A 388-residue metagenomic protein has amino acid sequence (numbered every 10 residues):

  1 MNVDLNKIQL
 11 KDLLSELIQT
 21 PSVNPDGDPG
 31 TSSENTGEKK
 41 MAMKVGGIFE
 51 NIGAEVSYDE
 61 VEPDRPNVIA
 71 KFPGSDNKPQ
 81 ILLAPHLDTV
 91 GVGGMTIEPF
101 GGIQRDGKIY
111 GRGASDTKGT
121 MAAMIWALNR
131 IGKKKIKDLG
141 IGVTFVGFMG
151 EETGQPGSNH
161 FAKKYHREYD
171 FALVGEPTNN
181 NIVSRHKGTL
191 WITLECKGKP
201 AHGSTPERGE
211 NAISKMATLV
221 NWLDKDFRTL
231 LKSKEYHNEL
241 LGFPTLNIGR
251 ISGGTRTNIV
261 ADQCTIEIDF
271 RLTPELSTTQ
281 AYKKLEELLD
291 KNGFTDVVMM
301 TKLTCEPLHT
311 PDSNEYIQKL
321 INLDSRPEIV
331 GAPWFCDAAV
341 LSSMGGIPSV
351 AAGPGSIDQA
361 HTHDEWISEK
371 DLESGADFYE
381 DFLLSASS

Functional and structural regions predicted by a protein language model:
N2-L5, K40, S57-E62, S184 (+1 more regions): Metal-dependent amide/peptide-bond hydrolase catalytic core, centered on the "pita-bread" metallohydrolase fold
N2-L82, H86-V92, Q263-E267, E369-D371: N-terminal helical capping/dimerization or prosegment-like subdomains of hydrolases acting on amide or phosphate bonds
D59, R112, V146-F148, A332: Structural motif
K78-T144: Active-site metal-coordination/substrate-binding segment of hydrolases, especially metallo-dependent peptidases
Q80-L82, I109, D170-V174, W191-T193 (+1 more regions): Short glycine-aspartate micro-motif
I109-A122, F148, E210-I213, W366-E373: Short, conserved micro-motifs enriched in small and acidic residues
T117-W191, S387: Acidic/histidine-rich catalytic neighborhood of metal-dependent amide-processing enzymes
